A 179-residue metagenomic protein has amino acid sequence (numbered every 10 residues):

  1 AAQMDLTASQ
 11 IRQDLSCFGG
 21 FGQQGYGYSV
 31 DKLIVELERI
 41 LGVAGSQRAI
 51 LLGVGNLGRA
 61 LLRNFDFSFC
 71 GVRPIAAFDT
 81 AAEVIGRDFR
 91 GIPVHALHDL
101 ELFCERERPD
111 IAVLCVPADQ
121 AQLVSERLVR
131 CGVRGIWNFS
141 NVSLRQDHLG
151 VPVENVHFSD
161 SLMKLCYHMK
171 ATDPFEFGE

Functional and structural regions predicted by a protein language model:
Q3-A49: HTH-adjacent hinge/linker in prokaryotic transcriptional regulators
L41-A44, G86-R87, C104-R106: Solvent-exposed alpha-helices and their adjacent loops that cap or buttress functional pockets in soluble metabolic
V54: Glycine-rich Rossmann-fold phosphate-binding loop(s) that bind the pyrophosphate of adenine dinucleotide cofactors
L57: Hydrophobic/small residue at the entry helix of a nucleotide-binding pocket
F65-F69, L128-C131: Short, solvent-exposed amphipathic alpha-helical segments in soluble enzyme and RNA/protein-processing domains
S68-R90: NAD(P)-binding Rossmann-fold cofactor-contacting core
I92-G178: Phosphate-bearing ligand-interacting subdomains that bind or position ATP/ADP/UDP/GDP/NAD(P) or nucleotide-linked
